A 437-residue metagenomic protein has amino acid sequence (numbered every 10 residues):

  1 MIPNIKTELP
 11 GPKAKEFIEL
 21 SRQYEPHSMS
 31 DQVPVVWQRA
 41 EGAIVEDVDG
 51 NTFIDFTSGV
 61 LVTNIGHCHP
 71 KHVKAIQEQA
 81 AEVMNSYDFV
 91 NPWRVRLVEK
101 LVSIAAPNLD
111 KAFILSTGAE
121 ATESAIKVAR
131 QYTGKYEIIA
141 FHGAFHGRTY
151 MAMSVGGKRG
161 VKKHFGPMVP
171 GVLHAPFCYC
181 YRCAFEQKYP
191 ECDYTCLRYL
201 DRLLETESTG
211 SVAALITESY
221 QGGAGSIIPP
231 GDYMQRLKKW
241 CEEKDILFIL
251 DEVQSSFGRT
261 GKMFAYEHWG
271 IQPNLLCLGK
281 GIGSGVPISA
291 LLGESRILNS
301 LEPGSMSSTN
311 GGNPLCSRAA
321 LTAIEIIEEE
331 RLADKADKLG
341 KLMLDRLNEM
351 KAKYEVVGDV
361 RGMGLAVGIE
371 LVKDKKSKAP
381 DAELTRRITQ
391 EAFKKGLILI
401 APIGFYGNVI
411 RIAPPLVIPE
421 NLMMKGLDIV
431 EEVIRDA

Functional and structural regions predicted by a protein language model:
M1-A437: Conserved N-terminal phosphate-binding loop of PLP-dependent enzymes in the Aspartate aminotransferase
